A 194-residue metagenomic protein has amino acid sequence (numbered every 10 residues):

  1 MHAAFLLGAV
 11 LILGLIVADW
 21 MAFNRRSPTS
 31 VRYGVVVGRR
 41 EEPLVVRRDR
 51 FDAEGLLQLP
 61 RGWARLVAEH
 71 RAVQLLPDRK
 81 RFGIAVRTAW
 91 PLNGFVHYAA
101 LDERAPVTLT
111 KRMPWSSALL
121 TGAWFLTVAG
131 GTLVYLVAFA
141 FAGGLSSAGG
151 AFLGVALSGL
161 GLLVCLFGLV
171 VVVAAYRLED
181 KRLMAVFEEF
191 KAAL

Functional and structural regions predicted by a protein language model:
M1-S30, M113-A185: Alpha-helical transmembrane spans
N24-W63: Membrane-interface amphipathic/juxtamembrane segments adjacent to transmembrane helices
F51, K80-F82, E103, P114-A118: Generic "edge-of-domain/loop-turn" microfeature
P60-Y98: Short, non-transmembrane cytosolic segments of multipass membrane proteins
T88-F95, T110-R112, S116-A118, G122: Phosphoinositide-binding peripheral membrane targeting modules
A99-P106: A short, structured loop/turn motif at beta-sheet edges
A185-K191: Eukaryotic endomembrane contact-site and trafficking scaffolds
